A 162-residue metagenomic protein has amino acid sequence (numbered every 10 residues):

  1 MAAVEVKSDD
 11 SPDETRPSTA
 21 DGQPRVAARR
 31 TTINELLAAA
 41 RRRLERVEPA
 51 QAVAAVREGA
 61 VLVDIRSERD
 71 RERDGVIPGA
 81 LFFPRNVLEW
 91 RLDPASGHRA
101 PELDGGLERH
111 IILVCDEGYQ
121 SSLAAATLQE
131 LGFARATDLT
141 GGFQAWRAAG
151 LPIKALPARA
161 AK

Functional and structural regions predicted by a protein language model:
A2-V61, E68-H110, E117-K162: Rhodanese-like catalytic fold shared by cysteine-dependent sulfurtransferases and DSP/PTP-type phosphatases
